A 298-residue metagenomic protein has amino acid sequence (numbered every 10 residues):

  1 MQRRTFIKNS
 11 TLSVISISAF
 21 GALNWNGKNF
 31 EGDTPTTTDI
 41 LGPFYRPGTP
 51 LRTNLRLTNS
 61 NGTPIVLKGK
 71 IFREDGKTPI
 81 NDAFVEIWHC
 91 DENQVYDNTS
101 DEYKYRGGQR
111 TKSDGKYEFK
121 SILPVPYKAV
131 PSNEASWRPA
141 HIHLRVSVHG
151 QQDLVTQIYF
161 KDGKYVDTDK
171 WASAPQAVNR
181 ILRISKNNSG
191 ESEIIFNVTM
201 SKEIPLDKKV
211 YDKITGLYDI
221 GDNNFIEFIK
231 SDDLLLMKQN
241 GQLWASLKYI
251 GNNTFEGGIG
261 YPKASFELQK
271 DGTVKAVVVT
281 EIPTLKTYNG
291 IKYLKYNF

Functional and structural regions predicted by a protein language model:
M1-I17: N-terminal secretory signal peptides and thylakoid transit peptides that target proteins across membranes
G21-F30: Bacterial Sec-dependent signal peptides at the C-terminal "C-region" and cleavage site
N29-K170: Beta-strand-dominated extracellular/periplasmic modules and repeats in secreted or surface-exposed proteins
T53-T58, V166-P205: Extracellular beta-sheet/turn segments enriched in Thr/Pro/Gly and aliphatic residues
T63-I65, N81, A140, G190-I194 (+2 more regions): Residues at beta-strand starts and edge strands
F84, R106-G108, K116-E118, V155-Q157 (+4 more regions): Well-ordered beta-strand positions in beta-sheet-rich domains
S132-E134, R183-S189, F266-E267: Short proline/glycine-enriched turn/loop segments at secondary-structure junctions
T199-F298: Peripheral terminal and inter-domain segments
